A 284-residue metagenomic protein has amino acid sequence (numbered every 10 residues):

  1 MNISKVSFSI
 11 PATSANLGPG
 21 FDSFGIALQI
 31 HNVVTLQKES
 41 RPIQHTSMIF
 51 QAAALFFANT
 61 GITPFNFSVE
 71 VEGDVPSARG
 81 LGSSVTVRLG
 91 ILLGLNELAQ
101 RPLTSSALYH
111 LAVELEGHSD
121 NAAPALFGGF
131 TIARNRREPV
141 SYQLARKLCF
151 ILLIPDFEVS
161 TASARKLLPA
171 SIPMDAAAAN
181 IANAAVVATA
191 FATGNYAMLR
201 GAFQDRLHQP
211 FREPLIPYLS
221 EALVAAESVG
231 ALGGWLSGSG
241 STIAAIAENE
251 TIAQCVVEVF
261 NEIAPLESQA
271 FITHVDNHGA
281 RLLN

Functional and structural regions predicted by a protein language model:
M1-N2, N16, G25-L28, G61-T63 (+6 more regions): Solvent-exposed alpha-helices and their adjacent loops that cap or buttress functional pockets in soluble metabolic
M1-R79, L93, E97, R101-L103 (+3 more regions): ATP-binding N-lobe of GHMP and related small-molecule kinases
K38, P155, A245-N249: Short beta-strand-to-loop capping motifs
L81-S105, L126-T131: DPxDG-like acidic metal-binding loop motif
L103-L148, G234-L236, A244: Alpha/beta catalytic cores of group-transfer enzymes, especially the acyltransferase/condensing modules of polyketide
I154-P214: Active-site rim beta-loop-alpha module in soluble metabolic enzymes
F191-N284: Glycine-rich, charge-dense phosphate/pyrophosphate-binding loop(s) and the adjacent flexible "lid"/catalytic subdomain
